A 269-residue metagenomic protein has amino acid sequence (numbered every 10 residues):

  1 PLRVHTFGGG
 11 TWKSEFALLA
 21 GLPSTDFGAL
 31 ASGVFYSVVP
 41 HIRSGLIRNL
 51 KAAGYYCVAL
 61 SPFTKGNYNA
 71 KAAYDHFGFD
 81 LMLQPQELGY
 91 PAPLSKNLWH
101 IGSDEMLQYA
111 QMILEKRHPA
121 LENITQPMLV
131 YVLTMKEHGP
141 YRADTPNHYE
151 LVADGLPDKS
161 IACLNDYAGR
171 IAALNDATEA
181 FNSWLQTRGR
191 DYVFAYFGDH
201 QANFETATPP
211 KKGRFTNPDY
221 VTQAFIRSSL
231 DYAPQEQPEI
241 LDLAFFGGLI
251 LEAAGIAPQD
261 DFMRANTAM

Functional and structural regions predicted by a protein language model:
P1-M269: Solvent-exposed soluble domains appended to multi-pass membrane proteins
